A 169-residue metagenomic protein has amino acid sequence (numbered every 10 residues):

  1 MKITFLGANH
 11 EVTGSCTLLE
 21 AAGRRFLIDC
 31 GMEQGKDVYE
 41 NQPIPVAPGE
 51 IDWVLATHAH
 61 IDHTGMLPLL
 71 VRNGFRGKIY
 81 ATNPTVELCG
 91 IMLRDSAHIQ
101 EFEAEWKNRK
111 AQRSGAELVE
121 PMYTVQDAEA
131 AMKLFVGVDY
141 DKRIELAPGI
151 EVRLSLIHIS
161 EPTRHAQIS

Functional and structural regions predicted by a protein language model:
K2, C16-R24: Catalytic cores of nucleotide-enabled group-transfer and carboxylate-activating enzymes in metabolic and assembly-line
G7-N9, L154-L156: Short Gly/Pro-enriched turn/cap motifs at secondary-structure boundaries
N9-E11, A21-G77, A81-T85, M92-A130: Pre-active-site segment of Zn-dependent metallo-hydrolases
A22, L146-P148: Short strand-coil-strand connectors
F26-I28, E151-L154: Short hydrophobic-aromatic micro-motifs
F135-Y140: Short acidic-hydrophobic, aromatic-tinged amphipathic segments that line or gate anion-handling sites
I157-E161, H165-S169: Single conserved hydrophobic/aromatic residue that forms the stacking wall/gate of nucleotide- or nucleobase-binding
